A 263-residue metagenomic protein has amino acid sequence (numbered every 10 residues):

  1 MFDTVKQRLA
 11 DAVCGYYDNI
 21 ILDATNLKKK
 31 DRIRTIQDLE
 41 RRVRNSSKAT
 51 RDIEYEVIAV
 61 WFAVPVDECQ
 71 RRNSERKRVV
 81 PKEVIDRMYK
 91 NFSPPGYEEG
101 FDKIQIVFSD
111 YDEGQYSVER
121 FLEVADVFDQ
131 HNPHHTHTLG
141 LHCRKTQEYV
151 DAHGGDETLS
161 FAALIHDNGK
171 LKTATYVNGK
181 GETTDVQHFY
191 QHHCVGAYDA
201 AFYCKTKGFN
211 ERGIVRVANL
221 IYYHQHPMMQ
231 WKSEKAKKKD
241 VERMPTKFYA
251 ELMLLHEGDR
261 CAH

Functional and structural regions predicted by a protein language model:
M1-I20, L27-K28: Conserved substrate/cofactor phosphate-moiety recognition/catalytic segment in nucleotide-dependent phosphotransferases
K29-L39: Amphipathic helical hotspot of TIR/SEFIR-family domains
R41-I53: Intrinsically disordered, low-complexity terminal tails and inter-domain linkers enriched for S/T/G/P/D/E
E54-C69: Conserved phosphate-donor/acceptor-positioning beta-strand/loop module used by diverse small-molecule
E68-S117: Conserved GTP-binding G-domain of TRAFAC-class P-loop NTPases and closely related GTPase folds
K82-Y89, G140, R144, S160-F161 (+1 more regions): Short, well-structured alpha-helical segments
V118-Q147, L171, T175-V186: Active-site flanking loop/helix segments enriched in acidic
Y149-A262: Divalent metal-dependent catalytic cores for phosphoryl transfer on phosphate-bearing substrates
